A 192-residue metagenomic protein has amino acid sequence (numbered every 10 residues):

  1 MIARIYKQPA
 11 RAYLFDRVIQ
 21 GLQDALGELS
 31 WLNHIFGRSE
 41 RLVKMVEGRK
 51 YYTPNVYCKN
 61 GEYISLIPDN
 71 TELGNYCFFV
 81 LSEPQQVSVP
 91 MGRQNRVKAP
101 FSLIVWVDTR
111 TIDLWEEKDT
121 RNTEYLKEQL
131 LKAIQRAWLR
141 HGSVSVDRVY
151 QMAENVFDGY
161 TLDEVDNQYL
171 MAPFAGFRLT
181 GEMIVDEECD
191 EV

Functional and structural regions predicted by a protein language model:
M1-G92: Small/polar-rich, solvent-exposed N-terminal microdomains that initiate assembly or binding
L22, F79, L103, L130 (+1 more regions): Hydrophobic beta-strand residues in large extracellular and virion-surface proteins
N60-L81, F157-Q168, F177-E191: Aromatic/basic-lined ligand-recognition segments that form π-stacking hydrophobic pockets flanked by Lys/Arg to engage
S88, D113, D186-V192: Short, surface-exposed beta-strand/loop "edge" segments at domain boundaries and coil↔beta transitions
G92-K98, I104-A137: Extracellular/virion structural assembly segments
N95-I112, N167-E187: Oligomerization/assembly interface segments of phage tail-like spikes and tubes
R121-I184: Acidic-leaning, charged glycine-interspersed low-complexity segments
